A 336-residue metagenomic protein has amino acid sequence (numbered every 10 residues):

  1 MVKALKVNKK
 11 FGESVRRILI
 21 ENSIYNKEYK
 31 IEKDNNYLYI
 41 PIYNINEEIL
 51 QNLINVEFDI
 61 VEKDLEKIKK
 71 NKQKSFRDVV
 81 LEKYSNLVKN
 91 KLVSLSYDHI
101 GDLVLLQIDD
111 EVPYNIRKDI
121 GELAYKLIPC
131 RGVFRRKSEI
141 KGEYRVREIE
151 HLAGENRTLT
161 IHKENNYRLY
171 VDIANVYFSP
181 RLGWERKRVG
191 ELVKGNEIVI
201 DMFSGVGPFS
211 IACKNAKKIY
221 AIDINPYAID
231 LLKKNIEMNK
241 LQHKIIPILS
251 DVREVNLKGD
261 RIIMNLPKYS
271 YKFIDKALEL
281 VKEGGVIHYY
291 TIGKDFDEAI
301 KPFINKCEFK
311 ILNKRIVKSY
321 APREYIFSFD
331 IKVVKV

Functional and structural regions predicted by a protein language model:
M1-V336: SAM-dependent transferase fold signal centered on methyltransferase-like domains, encompassing both Class I
